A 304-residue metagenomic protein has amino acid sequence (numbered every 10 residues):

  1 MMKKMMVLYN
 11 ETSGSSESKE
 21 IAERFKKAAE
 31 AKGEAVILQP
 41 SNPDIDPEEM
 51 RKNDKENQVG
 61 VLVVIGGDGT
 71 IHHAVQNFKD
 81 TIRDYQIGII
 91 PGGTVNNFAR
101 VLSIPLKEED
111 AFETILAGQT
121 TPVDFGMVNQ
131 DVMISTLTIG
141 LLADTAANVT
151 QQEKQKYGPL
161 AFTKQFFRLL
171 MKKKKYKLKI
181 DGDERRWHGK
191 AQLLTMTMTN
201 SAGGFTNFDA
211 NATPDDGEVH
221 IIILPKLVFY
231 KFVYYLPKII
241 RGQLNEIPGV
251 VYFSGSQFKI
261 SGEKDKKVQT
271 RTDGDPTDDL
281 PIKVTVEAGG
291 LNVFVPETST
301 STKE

Functional and structural regions predicted by a protein language model:
M1-I65, H72, Q76-N77, D110 (+2 more regions): ATP/NTP phosphate-donor binding region
M6, K32, Q39-S41, D80-M196: Catalytic core of DAGKc-family lipid kinases
S18, H188, T213, I223-E304: ATP/nucleoside-binding phosphotransfer catalytic cores, i.e., glycine-rich phosphate-binding loops
S18, H73-V75, A99-R100, D144 (+2 more regions): Short glycine-/acidic-enriched loop or helix-start segments at secondary-structure transitions that form or flank
T138, L142, T195-F208, P276: Glycine-rich phosphate/pyrophosphate-binding beta-alpha loops
L142-T145, H188-G189, A202-F205, F229-F232: Short acidic/glycine-rich loop or secondary-structure boundary segments that cap or lie
E153-A161, A210-Y230: Gly/Ser/Thr-rich active-site loops/lids in small-molecule metabolic enzymes that frequently grip phosphoryl groups
K174-Y176, K190-Q192, D215-H220, S254-S256: A generic structural signal for short beta-strands and their flanking turns/coil linkers
